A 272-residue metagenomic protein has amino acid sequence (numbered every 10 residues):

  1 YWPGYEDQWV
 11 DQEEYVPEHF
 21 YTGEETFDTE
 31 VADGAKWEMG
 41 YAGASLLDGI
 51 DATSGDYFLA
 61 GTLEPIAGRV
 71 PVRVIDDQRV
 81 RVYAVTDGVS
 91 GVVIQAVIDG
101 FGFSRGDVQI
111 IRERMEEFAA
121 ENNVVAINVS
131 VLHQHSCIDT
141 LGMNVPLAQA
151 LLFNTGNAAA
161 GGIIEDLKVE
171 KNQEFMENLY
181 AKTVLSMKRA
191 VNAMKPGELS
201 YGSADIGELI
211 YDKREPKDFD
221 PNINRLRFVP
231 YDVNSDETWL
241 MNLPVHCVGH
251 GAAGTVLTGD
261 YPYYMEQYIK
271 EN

Functional and structural regions predicted by a protein language model:
Y1-S130, Q134-N272: Conserved beta-alpha junction segments in alpha/beta enzyme cores
